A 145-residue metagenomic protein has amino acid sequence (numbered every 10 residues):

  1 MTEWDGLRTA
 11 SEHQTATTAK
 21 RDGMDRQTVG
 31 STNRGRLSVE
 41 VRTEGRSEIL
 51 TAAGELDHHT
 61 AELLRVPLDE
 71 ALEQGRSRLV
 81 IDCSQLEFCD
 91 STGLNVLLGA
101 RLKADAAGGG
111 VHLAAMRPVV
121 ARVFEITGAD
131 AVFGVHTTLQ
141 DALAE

Functional and structural regions predicted by a protein language model:
M1-T43: Non-catalytic signal-transmission and effector/linker regions of two-component phosphorelay proteins
A10-E12, L64, T137: Extended rod-forming repeat segments used as scaffolds/tethers
T15-A16, T28-V29, A114, V119 (+1 more regions): Compositionally biased, intrinsically disordered low-complexity segments enriched in polar/proline residues
V29-V66: STAS-typified acidic loop motif
E44-R46, S84, M116, Q140: Conserved catalytic submotifs in the C-terminal HATPase_c
R46, A129-V132, T138: Glycine-centered tight turns that cap/initiate beta-strands
E55-F133: Amphipathic alpha-helical interaction surfaces in cytosolic regulatory modules
T137-E145: A charged, well-structured terminal subsegment
